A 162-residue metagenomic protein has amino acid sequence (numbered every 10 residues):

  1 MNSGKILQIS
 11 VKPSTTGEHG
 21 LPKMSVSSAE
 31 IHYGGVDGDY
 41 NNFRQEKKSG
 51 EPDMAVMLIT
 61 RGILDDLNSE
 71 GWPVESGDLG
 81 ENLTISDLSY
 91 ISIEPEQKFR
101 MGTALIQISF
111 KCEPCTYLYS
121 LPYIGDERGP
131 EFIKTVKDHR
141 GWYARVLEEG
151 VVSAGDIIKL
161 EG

Functional and structural regions predicted by a protein language model:
M1-M101, L105, F110, Y117-Y119: Electropositive, beta-rich accessory/interaction domains or terminal extensions that provide binding surfaces
W72-N82, G125-R140: Short, basic/aromatic beta-hairpin or loop at an interaction surface
S86-S89, R145-E149: A structural micro-motif recognizing beta-strand termini and the immediately following turn/loop segments
E96, T103, E149, A154-G155: Loop/turn positions that initiate beta-strands
R100, Q107, S153, K159-L160: Hydrophobic beta-strand signal
C115-Y117, E149-A154, L160-G162: Conserved SET/PR domain catalytic loop and adjacent active-site segment of histone-lysine N-methyltransferases
L118-S120, P130-E131: Glycine-anchored, exposed beta-strand/edge motif detector
I133, R145, D156-L160: Extended, aromatic/histidine-rich regions of cofactor-dependent oxidoreductases associated with respiratory
